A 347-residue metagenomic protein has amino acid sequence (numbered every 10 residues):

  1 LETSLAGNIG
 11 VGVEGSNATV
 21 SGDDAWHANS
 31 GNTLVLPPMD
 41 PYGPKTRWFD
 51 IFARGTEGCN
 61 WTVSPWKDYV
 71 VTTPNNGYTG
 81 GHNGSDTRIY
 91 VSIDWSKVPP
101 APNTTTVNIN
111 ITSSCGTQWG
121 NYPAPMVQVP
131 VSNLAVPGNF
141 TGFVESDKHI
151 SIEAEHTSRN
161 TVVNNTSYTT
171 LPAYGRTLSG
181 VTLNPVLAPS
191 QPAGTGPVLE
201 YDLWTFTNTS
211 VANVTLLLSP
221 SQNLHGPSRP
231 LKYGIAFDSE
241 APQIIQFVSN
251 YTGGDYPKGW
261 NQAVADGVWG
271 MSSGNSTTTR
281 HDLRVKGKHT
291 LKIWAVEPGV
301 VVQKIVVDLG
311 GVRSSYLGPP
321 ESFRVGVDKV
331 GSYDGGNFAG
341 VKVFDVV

Functional and structural regions predicted by a protein language model:
L1-V347: Extracytoplasmic
